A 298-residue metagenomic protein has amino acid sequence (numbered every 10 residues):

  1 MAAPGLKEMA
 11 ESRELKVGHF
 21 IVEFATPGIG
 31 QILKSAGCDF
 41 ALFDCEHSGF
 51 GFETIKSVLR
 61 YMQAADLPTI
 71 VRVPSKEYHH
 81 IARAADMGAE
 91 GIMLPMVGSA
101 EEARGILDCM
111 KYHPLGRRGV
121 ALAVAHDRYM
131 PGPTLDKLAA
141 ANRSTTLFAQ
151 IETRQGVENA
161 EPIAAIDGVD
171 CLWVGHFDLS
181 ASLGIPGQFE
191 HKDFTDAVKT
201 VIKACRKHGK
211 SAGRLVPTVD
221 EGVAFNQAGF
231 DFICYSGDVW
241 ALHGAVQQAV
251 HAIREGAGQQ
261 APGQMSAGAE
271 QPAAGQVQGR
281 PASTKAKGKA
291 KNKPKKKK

Functional and structural regions predicted by a protein language model:
M1-T69, S75-K76, D108, A165-V169: Conserved N-terminal beta1-alpha1 strand-loop-helix module at the mouth
M1-V22, P131-R143, K199-T200, R206-K207: N-terminal amphipathic alpha-helix/helix-capping segment at the start of soluble metabolic enzymes
K16-I21, A41-F43, T69-V73, I92-L94 (+4 more regions): Hydrophobic faces of well-ordered beta-strands that scaffold small-molecule active sites in alpha/beta enzyme cores
F52-D86, C109-G116, A139-N142, E190-G213: Alpha-helix-loop-beta-strand connector modules within alpha/beta enzyme cores
V58, A100-G116, L242-G263: C-terminal helical cap(s) of enzyme catalytic domains, especially alpha/beta-barrels
H79, G91-D167, H176-D178: Conserved anion-binding
G91-I106, L172-A181, F230-A249: Glycine-rich phosphate-binding active-site loops on the catalytic face of alpha/beta enzymes
A164-G187, H191: Histidine/lysine/aspartate-rich catalytic loop segments that bind and position anionic ligands
